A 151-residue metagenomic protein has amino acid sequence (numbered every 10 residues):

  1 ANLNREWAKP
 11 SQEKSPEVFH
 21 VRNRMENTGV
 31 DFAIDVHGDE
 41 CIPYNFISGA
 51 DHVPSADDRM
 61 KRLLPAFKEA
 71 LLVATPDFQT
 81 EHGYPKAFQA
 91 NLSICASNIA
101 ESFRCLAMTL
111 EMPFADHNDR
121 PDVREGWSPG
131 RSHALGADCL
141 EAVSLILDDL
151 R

Functional and structural regions predicted by a protein language model:
A1-L92, S97, A107-F114, N118-D122 (+1 more regions): Active-site/substrate-binding loop(s) of hydrolase catalytic cores
H117-R151: His/Asp/Glu-rich mid-to-C-terminal helical/loop segments that flank catalytic regions of hydrolases
